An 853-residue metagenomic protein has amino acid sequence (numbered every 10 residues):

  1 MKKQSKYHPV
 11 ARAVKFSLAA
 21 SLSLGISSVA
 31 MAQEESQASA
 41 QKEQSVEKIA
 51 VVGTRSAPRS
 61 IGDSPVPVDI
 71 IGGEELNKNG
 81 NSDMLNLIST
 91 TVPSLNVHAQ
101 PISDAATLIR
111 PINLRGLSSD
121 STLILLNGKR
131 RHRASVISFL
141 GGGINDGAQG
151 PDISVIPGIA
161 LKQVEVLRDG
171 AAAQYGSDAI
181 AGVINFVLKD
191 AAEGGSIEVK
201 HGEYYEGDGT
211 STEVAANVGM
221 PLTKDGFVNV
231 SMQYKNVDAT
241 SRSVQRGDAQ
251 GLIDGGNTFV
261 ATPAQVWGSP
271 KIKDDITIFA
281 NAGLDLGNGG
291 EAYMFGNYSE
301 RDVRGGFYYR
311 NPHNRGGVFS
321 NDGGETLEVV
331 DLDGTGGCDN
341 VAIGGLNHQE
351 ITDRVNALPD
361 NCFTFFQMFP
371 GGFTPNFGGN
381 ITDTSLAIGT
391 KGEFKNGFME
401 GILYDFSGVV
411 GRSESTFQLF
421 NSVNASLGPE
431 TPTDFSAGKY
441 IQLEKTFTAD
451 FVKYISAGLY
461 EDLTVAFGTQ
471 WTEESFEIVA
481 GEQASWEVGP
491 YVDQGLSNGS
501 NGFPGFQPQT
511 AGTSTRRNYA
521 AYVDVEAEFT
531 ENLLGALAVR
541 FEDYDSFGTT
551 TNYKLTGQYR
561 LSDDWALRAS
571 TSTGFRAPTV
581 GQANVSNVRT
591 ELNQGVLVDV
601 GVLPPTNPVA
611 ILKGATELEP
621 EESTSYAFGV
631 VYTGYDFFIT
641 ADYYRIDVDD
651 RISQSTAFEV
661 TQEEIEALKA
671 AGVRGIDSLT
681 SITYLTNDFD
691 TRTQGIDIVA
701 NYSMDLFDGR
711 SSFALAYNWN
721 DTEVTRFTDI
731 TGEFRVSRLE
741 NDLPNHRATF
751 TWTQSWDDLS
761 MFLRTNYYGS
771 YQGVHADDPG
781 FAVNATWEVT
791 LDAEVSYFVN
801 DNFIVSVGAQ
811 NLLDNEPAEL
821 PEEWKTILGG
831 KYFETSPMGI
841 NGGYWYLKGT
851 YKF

Functional and structural regions predicted by a protein language model:
K2-S89, I153-I156, A215, G219-M220 (+8 more regions): N-terminal Sec signal peptide and the immediately downstream disordered periplasmic leader that contains the TonB box
E34, F467, D636, Y644-H775: Gram-negative outer-membrane beta-barrel transporters
P58, S89-A134: Extracytoplasmic beta-strand/coil segments of soluble accessory domains associated with Gram-negative outer-membrane
M84-L87, T91, I112, L125 (+4 more regions): N-terminal periplasmic accessory domains that precede and gate Gram-negative outer-membrane beta-barrel machines
K129-R168: Short acidic/polar hinge/loop motifs at secondary-structure boundaries that mediate gating or recognition
A134, V648, Y767-V774, S796-F853: C-terminal beta-signal and adjacent terminal beta-strands/loops of Gram-negative outer-membrane beta-barrel proteins
S196, E206-G371, P375-G389, E393 (+2 more regions): Transmembrane beta-barrel wall of Gram-negative outer-membrane proteins
P375-I381, L386, K395, V410 (+3 more regions): Outer-membrane beta-barrel transmembrane domain signature of Gram-negative proteins, especially the mid-to-C-terminal
